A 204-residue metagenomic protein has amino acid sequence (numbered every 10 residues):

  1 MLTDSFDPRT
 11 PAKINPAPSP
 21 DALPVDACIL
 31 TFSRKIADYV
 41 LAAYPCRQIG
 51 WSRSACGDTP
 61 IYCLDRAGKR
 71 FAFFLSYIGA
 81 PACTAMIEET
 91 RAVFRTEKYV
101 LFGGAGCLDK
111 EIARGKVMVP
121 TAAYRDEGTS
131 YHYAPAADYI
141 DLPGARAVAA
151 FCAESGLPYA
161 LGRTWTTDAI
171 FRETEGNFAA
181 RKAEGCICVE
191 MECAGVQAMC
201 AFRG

Functional and structural regions predicted by a protein language model:
M1-A147: Metabolite-binding pocket within alpha/beta catalytic cores that recognizes anionic/polar moieties
S33, G106, W165-I170, G195 (+1 more regions): Glycine-rich beta-alpha junction loops
Y39, A85, E89, A147-E154 (+2 more regions): Alpha-helical scaffold segments in soluble metabolic enzymes
I49, R95, A122, A150-L157 (+3 more regions): Generic secondary-structure signature for well-ordered alpha-helical cores
L101, P120, A160-T167, E190: Short, conserved beta-strand edge motifs with alternating hydrophobic and charged residues
D138-A183: Active-site rim beta-loop-alpha module in soluble metabolic enzymes
G176-A180, E184-G204: A C-terminal functional module that forms or caps the active site or interfaces directly with catalytic machinery
